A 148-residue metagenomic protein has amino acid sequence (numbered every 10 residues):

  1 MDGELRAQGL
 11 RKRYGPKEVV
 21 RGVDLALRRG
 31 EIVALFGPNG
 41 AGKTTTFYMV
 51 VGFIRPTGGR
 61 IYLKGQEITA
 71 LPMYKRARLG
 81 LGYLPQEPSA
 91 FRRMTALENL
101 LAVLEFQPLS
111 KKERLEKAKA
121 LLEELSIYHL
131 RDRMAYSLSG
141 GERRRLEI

Functional and structural regions predicted by a protein language model:
G15, L71, E98-E113, E124: ABC-type ATPase nucleotide-binding domains, specifically the catalytic core motifs of the NBD
F36-P38: The feature captures the beta-strand-to-loop junction immediately N-terminal to the Walker
V51: Helix-to-loop junction immediately C-terminal to a conserved catalytic motif
G59-E67, L79, K117: Conserved ABC transporter NBD signature motif
Q66, K112-L130: Conserved ABC ATPase "signature" region
R93-A102, R131-M134: Short coil-to-helix segment of the ABC ATPase nucleotide-binding domain corresponding to the Q-loop/switch region
M134-L138, E142: Conserved ABC ATPase signature
